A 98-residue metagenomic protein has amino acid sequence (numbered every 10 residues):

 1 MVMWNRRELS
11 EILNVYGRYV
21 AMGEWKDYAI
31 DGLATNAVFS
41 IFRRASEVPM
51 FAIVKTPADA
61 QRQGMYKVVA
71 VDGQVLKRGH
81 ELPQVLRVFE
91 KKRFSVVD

Functional and structural regions predicted by a protein language model:
M1-A37: Negatively charged, low-complexity tracts enriched in Asp/Glu with abundant Ser/Thr
M1-R7, K91-D98: Intrinsically disordered, low-complexity regulatory segments in tyrosine-phosphorylation signaling proteins
A37-F42, F51-A52: Hydrophobic alpha-helical segments that drive targeting, anchoring, or assembly
F51-G73: Short aromatic-glycine-(Arg/Gly/Cys) micro-motifs in beta-strand/loop hairpins
K67-F94: Mixed-charge, glycine-accented linear interaction segment located at domain edges/termini
